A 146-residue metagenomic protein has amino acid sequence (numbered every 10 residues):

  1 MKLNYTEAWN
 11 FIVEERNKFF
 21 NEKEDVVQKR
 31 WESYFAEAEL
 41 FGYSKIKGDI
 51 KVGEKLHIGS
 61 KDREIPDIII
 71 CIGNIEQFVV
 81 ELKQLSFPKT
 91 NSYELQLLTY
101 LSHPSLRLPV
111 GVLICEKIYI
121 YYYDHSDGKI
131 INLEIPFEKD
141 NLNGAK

Functional and structural regions predicted by a protein language model:
M1-V110, I120-K146: A short, conserved, highly charged catalytic patch centered on acidic carboxylates
I114-I118: Short beta-alpha junction loops
